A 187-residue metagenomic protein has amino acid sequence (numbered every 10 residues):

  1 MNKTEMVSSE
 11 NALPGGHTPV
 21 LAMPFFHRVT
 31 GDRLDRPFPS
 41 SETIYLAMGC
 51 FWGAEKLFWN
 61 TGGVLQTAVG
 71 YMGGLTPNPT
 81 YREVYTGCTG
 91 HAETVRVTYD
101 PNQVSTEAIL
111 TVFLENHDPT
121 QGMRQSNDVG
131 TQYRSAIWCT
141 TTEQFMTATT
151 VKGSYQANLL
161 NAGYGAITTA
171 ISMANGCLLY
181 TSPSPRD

Functional and structural regions predicted by a protein language model:
M1-S182: Flexible coil/turn and secondary-structure edge motifs
P183-D187: A short, hydrophobic C-terminal helix/tail in secreted or cell-surface proteins
